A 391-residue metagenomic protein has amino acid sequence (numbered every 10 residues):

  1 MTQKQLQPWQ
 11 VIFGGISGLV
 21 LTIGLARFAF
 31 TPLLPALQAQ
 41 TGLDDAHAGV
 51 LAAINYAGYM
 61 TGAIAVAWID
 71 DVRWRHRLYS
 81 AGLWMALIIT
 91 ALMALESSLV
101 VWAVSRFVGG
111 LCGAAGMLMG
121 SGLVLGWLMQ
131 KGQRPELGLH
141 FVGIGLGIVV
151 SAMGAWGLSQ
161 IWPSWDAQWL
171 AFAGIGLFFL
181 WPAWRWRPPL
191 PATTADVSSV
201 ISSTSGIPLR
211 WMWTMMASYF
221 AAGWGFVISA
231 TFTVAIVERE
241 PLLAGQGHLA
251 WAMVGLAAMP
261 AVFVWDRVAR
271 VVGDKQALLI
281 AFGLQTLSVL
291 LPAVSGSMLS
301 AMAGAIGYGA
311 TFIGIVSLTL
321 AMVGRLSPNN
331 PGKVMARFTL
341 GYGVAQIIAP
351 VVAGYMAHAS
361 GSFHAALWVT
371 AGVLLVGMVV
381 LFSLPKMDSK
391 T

Functional and structural regions predicted by a protein language model:
T31, W211-A252, L256-M259: Extracytoplasmic gate region of multi-pass secondary transporters
G42, W74, L95-V100, V294-G296 (+1 more regions): Helix-breaking motifs and short loop linkers at transmembrane-helix boundaries and internal kinks in secondary membrane
T61-S98: Conserved MFS/SLC helix-loop-helix module at the cytosolic interface between two early adjacent transmembrane helices
G62-W74, A261-G273, A357: Helix-to-loop junctions at the C-terminal end of transmembrane segments in multipass secondary transporters
S105-G143: Cytoplasmic helix-loop-helix junction between adjacent transmembrane helices in 12-TM secondary transporters
Q130-P188: Helix-loop-helix hairpin linking two adjacent transmembrane segments in secondary transporters
K275-T319: C-terminal transmembrane helical hairpin of 12-TM major facilitator-type secondary transporters
N329-S362, T370: A late C-terminal transmembrane helix in Major Facilitator Superfamily
